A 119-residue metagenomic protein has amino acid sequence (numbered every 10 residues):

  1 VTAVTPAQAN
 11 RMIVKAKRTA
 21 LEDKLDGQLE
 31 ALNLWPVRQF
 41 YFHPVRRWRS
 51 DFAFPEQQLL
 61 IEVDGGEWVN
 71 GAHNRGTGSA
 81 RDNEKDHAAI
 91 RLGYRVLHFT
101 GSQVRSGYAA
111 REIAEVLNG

Functional and structural regions predicted by a protein language model:
V1-G119: Nucleic-acid endo/exonuclease domains
